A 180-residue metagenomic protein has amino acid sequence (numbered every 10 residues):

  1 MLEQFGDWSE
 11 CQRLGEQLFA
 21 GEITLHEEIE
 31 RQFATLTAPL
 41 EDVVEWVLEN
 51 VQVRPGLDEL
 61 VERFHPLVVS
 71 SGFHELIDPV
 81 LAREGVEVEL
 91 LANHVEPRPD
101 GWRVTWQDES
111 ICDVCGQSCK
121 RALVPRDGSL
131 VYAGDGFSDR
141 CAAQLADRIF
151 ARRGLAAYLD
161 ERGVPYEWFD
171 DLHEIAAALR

Functional and structural regions predicted by a protein language model:
M1-H94, R98: Alpha-helical substrate-recognition element adjacent to the catalytic core
G56-L67, G72-R180: C-terminal cap/substrate-recognition subdomain and adjoining C-terminal extension of metal-dependent phosphatase-like
